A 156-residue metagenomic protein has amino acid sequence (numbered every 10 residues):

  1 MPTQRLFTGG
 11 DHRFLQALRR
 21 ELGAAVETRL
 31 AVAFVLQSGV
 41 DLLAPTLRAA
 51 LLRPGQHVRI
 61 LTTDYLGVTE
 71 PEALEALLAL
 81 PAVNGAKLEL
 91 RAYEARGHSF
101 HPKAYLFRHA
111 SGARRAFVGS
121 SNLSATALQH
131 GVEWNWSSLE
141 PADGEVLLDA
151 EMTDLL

Functional and structural regions predicted by a protein language model:
M1-L156: PLD/PLD-like phosphodiesterase catalytic module centered on the HKD motif
